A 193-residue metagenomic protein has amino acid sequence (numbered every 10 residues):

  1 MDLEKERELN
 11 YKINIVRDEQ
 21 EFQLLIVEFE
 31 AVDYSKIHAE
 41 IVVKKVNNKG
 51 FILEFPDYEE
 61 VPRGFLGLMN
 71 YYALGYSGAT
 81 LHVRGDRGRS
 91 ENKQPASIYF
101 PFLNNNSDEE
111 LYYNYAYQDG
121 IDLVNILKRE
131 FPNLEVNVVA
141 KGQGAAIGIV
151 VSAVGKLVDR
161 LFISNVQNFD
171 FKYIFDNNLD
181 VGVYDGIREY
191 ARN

Functional and structural regions predicted by a protein language model:
L3-N47: N-terminal cap/lid segment of alpha/beta-hydrolase-fold proteins
V32-S35, Y58-V61, G142-G144: Short beta->alpha connector loops
A39-I41, N48-E59, G78: Short beta-strand element of the alpha/beta-hydrolase
Y58-Y71: The serine-hydrolase catalytic nucleophile loop
E60-V61, D86-G88, F169: Active-site loop signature of alpha/beta-hydrolase-fold enzymes
M69-N70, S77-Q118, I174-F175: Cap/lid segment of the alpha/beta-hydrolase catalytic domain
I121-G182: Primarily recognizes the serine-hydrolase "nucleophile elbow" in alpha/beta-hydrolase and SGNH/GDSL folds
E189-N193: Active-site nucleophile elbow and catalytic-triad environment of alpha/beta-hydrolase enzymes
